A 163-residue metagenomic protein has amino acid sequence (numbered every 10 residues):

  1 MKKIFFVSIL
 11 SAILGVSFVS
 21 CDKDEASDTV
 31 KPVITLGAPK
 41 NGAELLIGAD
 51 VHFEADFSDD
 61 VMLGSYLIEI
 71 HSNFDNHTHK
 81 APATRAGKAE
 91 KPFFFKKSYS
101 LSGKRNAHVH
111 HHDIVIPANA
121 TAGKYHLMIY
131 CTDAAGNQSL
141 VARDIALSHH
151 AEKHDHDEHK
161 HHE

Functional and structural regions predicted by a protein language model:
V16-S20: C-terminal motif of bacterial Sec signal peptides marking the signal peptidase cleavage site
D22-T35: Proline/serine/threonine-rich low-complexity linkers at boundaries of modular beta-sandwich domains
P39-L45: Short beta-strand segments of immunoglobulin-like
A43, H52-M62, S72, D133: Extracellular acidic, Ser/Thr/Pro-rich low-complexity tracts
P92-D113: Aromatic sugar-binding surface patches on proteins that engage polysaccharides or sugar-phosphate polymers
N106, A118-G123: Surface-exposed, short loops/turns at beta-strand junctions within beta-sandwich domains
Y125, Q138-R143: Extracellular and select intracellular beta-sandwich modules with Ser/Thr-enriched, small-residue motifs on
I129-C131: Conserved structural position at the C-terminal beta-strand of extracellular beta-sandwich adhesion modules
